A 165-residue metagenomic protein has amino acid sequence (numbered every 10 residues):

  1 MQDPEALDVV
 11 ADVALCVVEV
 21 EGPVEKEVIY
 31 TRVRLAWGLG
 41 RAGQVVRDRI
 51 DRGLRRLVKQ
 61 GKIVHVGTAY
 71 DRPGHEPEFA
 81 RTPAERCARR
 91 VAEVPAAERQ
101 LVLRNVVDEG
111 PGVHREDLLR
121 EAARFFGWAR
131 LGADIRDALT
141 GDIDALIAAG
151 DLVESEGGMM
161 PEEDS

Functional and structural regions predicted by a protein language model:
M1-S165: C-terminal non-catalytic scaffold/interaction domains in large multidomain proteins
